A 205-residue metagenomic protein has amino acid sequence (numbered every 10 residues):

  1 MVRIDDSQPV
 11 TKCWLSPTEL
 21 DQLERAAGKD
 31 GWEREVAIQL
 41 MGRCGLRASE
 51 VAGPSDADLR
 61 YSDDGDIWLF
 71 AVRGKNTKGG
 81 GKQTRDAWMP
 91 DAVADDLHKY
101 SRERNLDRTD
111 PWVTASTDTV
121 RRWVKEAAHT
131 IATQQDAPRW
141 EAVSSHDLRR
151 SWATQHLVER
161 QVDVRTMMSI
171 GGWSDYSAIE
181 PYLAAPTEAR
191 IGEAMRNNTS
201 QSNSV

Functional and structural regions predicted by a protein language model:
M1-Q22, G79-D91, L106-D107: DNA breakage-rejoining catalytic core of tyrosine-based enzymes
V2, C13-R47, S200-Q201: Basic, Lys/Arg- and aromatic-enriched nucleic-acid-binding interface segment
R25, G53-P54, Y61, P181-A184: Phosphate-coordinating loops and pocket residues in cytosolic domains that bind phosphorylated ligands
K29-D30, K125-S169, Y176, E188: Short, basic (Lys/Arg/His-rich) helix/loop patches that form interaction surfaces in the mid-to-C-terminal regions
L40-P54, E159-V162: A short, glycine-centered helix-capping/turn motif at helix boundaries that positions DNA-contacting or catalytic
G53-D96: Conserved tyrosine-mediated DNA breakage-rejoining catalytic core shared by Y-recombinases
P90-W140: Active-site/catalytic core of tyrosine-dependent DNA strand-transfer enzymes
G171-R196: Catalytic-site neighborhood detector that most strongly recognizes the C-terminal catalytic loop/helix of tyrosine
